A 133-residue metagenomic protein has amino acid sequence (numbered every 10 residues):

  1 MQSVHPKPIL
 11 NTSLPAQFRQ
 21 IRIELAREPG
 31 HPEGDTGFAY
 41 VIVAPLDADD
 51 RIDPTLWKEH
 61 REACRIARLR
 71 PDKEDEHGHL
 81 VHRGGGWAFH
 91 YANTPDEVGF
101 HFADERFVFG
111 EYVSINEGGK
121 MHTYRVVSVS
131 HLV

Functional and structural regions predicted by a protein language model:
M1-L56, A63: N-terminal intrinsically disordered, low-complexity, charge/repeat-rich segments that act as generic
M1-V4, Q17-I23, E59-H60, A67-L69 (+2 more regions): A short linear-motif detector with a strong N-terminal bias
P8-S13, P32, E74-A88, F109-V113: Cysteine-centric segments in proteins
E24-A26, V43-P45, V81-R83, H90-A92 (+2 more regions): A structural detector for beta-sheet-dominated domains
V41-V43, H60-E62, R125, S130-V133: Generic alpha-helical propensity signal that fires on short helical segments and nearby coil/disordered stretches
A48-R51, R65-R70, I115-N116: Glycine-rich loops and low-complexity Gly/Arg-rich segments that provide flexible linkers or classic glycine-based
T55-V98: Short beta-strand/loop turn elements enriched in aromatics
A88-V133: Short, compact, well-ordered microdomains
